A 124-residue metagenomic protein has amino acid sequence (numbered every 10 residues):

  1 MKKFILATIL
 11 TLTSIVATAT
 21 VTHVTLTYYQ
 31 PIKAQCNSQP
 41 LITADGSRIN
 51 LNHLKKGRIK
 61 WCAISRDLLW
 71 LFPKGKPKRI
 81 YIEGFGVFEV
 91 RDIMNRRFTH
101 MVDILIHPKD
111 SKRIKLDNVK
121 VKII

Functional and structural regions predicted by a protein language model:
M1-F4: Positively charged n-region of N-terminal signal peptides that target proteins for export
T8-T18: Hydrophobic h-region of N-terminal signal peptides that target proteins for export in Gram-negative bacteria
A19-I124: Solvent-exposed, well-ordered loop and adjacent helix/strand elements within mature globular domains that form
